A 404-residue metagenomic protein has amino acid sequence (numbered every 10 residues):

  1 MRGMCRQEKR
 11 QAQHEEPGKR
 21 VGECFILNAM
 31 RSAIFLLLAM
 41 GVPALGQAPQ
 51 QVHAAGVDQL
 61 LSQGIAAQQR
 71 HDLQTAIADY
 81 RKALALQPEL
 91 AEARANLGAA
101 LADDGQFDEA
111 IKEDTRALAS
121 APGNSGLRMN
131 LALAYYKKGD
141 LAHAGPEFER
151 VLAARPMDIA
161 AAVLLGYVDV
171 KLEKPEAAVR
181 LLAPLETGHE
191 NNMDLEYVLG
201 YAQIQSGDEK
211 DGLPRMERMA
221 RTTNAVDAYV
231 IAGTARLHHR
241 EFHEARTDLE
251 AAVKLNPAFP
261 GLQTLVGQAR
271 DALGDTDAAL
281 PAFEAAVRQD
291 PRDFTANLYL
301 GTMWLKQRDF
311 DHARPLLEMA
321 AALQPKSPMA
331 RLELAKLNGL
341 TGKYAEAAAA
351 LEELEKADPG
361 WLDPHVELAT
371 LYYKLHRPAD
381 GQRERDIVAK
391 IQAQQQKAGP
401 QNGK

Functional and structural regions predicted by a protein language model:
Q47-Q59, E217-T223: TPR-adjacent "capping" and linker segments in tetratricopeptide-repeat scaffold/adaptor proteins
P49-A54, V366-K404: Terminal, low-structured helical/coil segments at or just beyond the last alpha-helical repeat
A55-L86, A99, D103, I231-T234: Alpha-helical segment of the N-proximal tetratricopeptide repeat
V57-D58, A91-E92, S125-G126, I159-A160 (+7 more regions): Helix-start (N-cap) detector for alpha-helical repeat units in TPR-like alpha-solenoids, especially tetratricopeptide
L61, I65-Q68, A95, A102 (+10 more regions): Position-specific recognition of the canonical hydrophobic site in helix A of tetratricopeptide repeat
Q69-K82, D103-R116, K138-R150, L172-P184 (+7 more regions): Structural signature of tandem alpha-helical TPR/SEL1-like repeats, specifically the intra-repeat loop/turn
L86, S120, A154, T187-H189 (+6 more regions): Structural marker of alpha-solenoid helical repeat scaffolds
